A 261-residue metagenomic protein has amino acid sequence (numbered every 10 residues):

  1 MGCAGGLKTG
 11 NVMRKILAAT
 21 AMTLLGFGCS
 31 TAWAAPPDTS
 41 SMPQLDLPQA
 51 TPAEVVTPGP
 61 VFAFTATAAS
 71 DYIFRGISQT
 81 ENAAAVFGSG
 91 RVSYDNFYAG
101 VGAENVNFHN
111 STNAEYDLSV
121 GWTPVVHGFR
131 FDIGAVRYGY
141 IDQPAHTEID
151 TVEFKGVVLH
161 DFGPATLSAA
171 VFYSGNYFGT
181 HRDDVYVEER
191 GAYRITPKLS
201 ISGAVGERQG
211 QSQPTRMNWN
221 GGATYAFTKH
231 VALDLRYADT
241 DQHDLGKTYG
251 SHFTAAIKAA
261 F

Functional and structural regions predicted by a protein language model:
M1-V61: Cleavable N-terminal export/targeting peptides
T57-S70, A99: Transmembrane beta-strand segments of Gram-negative outer membrane beta-barrel proteins
P60, N82-V86, T112-Y116, F129 (+4 more regions): Residues that define the transmembrane beta-barrel architecture of outer-membrane proteins
A68-F74, Y94-N96, A103-N107, P124 (+6 more regions): Transmembrane beta-strands of outer-membrane beta-barrel pores
S89-R91, S119-G121, K155-L159, E188-A192 (+2 more regions): Outer-membrane beta-barrel architecture
N96-V101, H127-I133, G163-A169, Y193-G203 (+1 more regions): Repeated loop/turn-to-beta-strand initiation elements of outer-membrane beta-barrel proteins
T147-G210, Y237: Detector for outer-membrane/organellar transmembrane beta-barrel domains, recognizing the amphipathic beta-strand
G221-A232, K247-F261: Outer-membrane beta-barrel "beta-signal"
